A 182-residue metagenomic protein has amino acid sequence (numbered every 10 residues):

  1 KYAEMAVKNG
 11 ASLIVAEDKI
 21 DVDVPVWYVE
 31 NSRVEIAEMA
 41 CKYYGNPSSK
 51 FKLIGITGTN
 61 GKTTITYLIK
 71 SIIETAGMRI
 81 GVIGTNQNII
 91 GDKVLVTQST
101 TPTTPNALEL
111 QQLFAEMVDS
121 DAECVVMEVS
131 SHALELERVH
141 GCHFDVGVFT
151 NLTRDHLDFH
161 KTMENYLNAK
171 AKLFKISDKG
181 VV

Functional and structural regions predicted by a protein language model:
K1-E38: N-terminal leader/targeting and accessory segments in enzymes
W27, V181-V182: A general boundary/transition motif marking the beginning of the first structured unit of a protein
I36-V181: Phosphate-binding loop of NTP-binding sites
